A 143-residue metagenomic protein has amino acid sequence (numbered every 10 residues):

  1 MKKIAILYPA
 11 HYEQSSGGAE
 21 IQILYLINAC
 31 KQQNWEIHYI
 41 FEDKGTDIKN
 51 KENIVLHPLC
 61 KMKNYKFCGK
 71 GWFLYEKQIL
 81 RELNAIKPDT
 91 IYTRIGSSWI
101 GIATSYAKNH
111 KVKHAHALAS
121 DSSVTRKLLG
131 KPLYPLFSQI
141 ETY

Functional and structural regions predicted by a protein language model:
M1-G45, E52: N-terminal subdomain of nucleotide-sugar transferases
Q14, D47, I100, V124-T125: Generic structural signal for helix capping and beta-alpha/helix-loop junctions
N28-A29, E82, Y106: Alpha-helical scaffold elements within enzyme catalytic domains, especially in hydrolases
N53-R81, T93, G130-F137: A short, charged, and often flexible helix/loop element on the N-terminal side of the glycosyltransferase catalytic
L74, K113, S122-Y143: Nucleotide-sugar donor phosphate/pyrophosphate-binding loop at the beta->alpha transition of glycosyltransferases
K87-P88: Proline-aspartate-enriched helix->loop->beta-strand connector
I91-V112, H116-V124: An aromatic- and histidine-rich active-site surface loop
